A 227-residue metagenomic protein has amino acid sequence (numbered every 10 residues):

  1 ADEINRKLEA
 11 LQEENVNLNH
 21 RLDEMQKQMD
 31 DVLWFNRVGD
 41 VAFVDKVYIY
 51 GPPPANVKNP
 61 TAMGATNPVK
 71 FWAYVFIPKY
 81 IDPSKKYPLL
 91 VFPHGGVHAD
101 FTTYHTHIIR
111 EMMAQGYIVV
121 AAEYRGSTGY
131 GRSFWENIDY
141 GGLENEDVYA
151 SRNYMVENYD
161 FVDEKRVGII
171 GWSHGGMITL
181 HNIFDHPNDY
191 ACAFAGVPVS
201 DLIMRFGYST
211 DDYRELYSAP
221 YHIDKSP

Functional and structural regions predicted by a protein language model:
A1-K79, H107, E157: Non-catalytic accessory segments flanking enzyme active sites
P53, Y124-P227: Active-site-proximal cap/loop segments of hydrolase catalytic domains
F71, P88, R166: Alpha/beta-hydrolase fold active-site loops
S84-G96: Short beta-strand element of the alpha/beta-hydrolase
A99-F101: Conserved HGGG/HGGXW glycine-rich cap/lid loop of the alpha/beta-hydrolase fold
T103-A122: Short amphipathic alpha-helix adjacent to the substrate-entry channel of hydrolases
